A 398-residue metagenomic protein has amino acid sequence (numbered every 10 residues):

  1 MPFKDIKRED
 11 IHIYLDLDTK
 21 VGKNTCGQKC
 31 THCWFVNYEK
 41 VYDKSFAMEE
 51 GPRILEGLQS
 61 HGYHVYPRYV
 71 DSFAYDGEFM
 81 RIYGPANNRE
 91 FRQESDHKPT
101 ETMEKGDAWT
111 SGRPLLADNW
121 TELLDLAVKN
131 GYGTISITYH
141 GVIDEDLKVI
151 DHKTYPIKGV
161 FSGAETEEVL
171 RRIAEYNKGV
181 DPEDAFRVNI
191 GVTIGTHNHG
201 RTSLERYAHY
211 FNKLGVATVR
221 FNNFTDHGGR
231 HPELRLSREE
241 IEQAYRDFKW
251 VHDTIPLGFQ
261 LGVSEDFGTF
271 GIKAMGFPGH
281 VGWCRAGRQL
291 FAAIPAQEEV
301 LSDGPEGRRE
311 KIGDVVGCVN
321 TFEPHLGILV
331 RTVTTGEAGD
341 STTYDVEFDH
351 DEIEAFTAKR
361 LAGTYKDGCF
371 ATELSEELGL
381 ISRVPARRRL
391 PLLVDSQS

Functional and structural regions predicted by a protein language model:
P2-E49, H61: Canonical Radical SAM [4Fe-4S] cluster-binding loop centered on the CxxxCxxC motif and its immediate flanking residues
I6-K7, L58-Q59, D181-R187: Short helix-terminating capping/connector loops at secondary-structure junctions
I11-H12, V263-S398: Accessory C-terminal segments flanking Radical SAM cores
K20, Y38-T134, I143: Conserved Radical SAM active-site core
K29, H61-G62, G131, G215-T218: Short loop/turn motifs at secondary-structure junctions
W34-N37, Y69, V192, N223: Residue-level recognition of beta-strand->loop/alpha-helix junctions
F46, E78-Y83, N88, D107 (+5 more regions): Radical SAM enzyme [4Fe-4S]-AdoMet core and its adjacent flexible, acidic and glycine-rich loops/tails across
